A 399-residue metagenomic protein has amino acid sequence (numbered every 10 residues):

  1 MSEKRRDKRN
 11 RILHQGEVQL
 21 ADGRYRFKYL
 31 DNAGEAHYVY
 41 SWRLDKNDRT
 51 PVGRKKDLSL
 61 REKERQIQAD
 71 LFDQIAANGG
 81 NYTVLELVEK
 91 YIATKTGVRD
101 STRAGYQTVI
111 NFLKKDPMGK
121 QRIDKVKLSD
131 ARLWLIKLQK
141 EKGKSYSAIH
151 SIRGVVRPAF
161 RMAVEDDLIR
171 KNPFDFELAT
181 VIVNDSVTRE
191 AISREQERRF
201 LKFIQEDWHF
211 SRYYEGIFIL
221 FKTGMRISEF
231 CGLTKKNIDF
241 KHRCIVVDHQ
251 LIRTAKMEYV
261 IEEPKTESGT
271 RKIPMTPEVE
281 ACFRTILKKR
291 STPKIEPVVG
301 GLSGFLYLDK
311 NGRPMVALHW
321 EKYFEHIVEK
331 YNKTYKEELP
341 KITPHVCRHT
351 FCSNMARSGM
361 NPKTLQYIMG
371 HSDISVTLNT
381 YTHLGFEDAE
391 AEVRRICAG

Functional and structural regions predicted by a protein language model:
M1-D22: Short N-terminal "domain-start" leader segments that mark the transition from disordered tails or signal peptides into
G16, K202-S211, T223, I273 (+4 more regions): Short, basic (Lys/Arg/His-rich) helix/loop patches that form interaction surfaces in the mid-to-C-terminal regions
L20-K125, S129, K288-L302: N-terminal DNA-binding module of tyrosine recombinases/phage integrases
V52, K56, G80, I92-L168 (+4 more regions): N-terminal core-binding DNA-recognition domain of tyrosine site-specific recombinases/integrases
H150-G154, E165, I169-L233, K241 (+3 more regions): Basic, Lys/Arg- and aromatic-enriched nucleic-acid-binding interface segment
L233-S291, V298: Conserved tyrosine-mediated DNA breakage-rejoining catalytic core shared by Y-recombinases
H242-V247, T343, N354, Q366-L384 (+1 more regions): Short functional hotspots where side chains directly engage DNA or cofactors
K256-I261, S358, N379, H383-G399: DNA/chromatin major-groove-contacting recognition/catalytic segments
